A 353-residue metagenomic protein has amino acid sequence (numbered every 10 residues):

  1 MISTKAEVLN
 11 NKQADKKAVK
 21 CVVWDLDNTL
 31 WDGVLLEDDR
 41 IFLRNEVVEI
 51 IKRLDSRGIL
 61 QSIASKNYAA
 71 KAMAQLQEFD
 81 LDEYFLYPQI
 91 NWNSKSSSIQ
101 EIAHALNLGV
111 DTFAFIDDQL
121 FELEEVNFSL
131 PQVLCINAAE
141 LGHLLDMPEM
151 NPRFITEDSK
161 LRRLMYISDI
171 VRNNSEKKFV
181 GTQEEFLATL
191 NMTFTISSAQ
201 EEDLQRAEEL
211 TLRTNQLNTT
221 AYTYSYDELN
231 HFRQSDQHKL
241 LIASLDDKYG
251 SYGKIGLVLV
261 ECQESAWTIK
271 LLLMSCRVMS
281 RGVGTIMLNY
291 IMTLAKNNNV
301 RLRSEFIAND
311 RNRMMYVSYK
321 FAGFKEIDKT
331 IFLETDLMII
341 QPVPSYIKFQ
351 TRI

Functional and structural regions predicted by a protein language model:
M1-L26: Non-catalytic pre-domain segments flanking phosphatase-related domains
V34-R53, P131-A138: Basic, amphipathic juxtamembrane/active-site segments that coordinate anionic phosphate or diphosphate groups
V47-Q77, P88-N93, R206, T220-Y224 (+3 more regions): Substrate-recognition element of Asp-dependent hydrolases with the DxDx(T/V) motif
I99-L120, V126: Conserved Lys-Pro-Asp/Glu-containing loop-to-beta segment of HAD-superfamily phosphomonoesterases, centered on
A105, N127, V133-L190, T293-I353: Terminal substrate-recognition subdomain of acyl/acetyltransferases
M192-T223: Short amphipathic alpha-helix that is part of the acyltransferase structural core
Y222, D227-E264: Conserved beta-hairpin
L245, K254-E326: Acyl-donor binding region in acyl/amide transferases
